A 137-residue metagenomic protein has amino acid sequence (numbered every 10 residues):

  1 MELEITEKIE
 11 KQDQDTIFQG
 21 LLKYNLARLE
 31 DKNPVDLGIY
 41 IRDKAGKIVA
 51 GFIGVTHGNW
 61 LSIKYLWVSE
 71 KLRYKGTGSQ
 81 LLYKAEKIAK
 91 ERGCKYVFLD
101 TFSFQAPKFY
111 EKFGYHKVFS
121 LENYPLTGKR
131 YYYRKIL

Functional and structural regions predicted by a protein language model:
M1-I9: Conserved N-terminal entry element of GNAT/NAT acetyltransferase domains
I17, Y110-E111, Y115: Conserved active-site tyrosine of GNAT-family acetyltransferases
K32-V35, D43-A45, F52-L61, L66: A conserved beta-strand-loop-helix scaffold within acyl/acetyltransferase catalytic domains
T56-K64, R73, P125-K129: A conserved beta-turn-beta hairpin within the catalytic core of GNAT-like acetyltransferases that forms part
L72, G76-K84: Conserved acetyl-CoA pyrophosphate-binding loop and the N-cap/start of the following alpha-helix in GNAT-like
A89-F102: Conserved GNAT acetyl-CoA-binding A-motif
F98-D100, H116-Y132: Conserved catalytic-core motifs of GNAT/GCN5-like acyltransferases
